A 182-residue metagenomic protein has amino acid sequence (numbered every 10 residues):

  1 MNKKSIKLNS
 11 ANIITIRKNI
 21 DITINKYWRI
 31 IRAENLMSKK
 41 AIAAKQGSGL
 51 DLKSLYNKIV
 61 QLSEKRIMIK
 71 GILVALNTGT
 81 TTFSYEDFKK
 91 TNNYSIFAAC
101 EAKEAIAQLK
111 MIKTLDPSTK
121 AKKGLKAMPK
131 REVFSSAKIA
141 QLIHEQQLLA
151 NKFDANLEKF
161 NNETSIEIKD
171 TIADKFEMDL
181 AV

Functional and structural regions predicted by a protein language model:
M1-V182: Structural preference for solvent-exposed beta-strand-turn elements and adjacent flexible terminal/loop segments within
